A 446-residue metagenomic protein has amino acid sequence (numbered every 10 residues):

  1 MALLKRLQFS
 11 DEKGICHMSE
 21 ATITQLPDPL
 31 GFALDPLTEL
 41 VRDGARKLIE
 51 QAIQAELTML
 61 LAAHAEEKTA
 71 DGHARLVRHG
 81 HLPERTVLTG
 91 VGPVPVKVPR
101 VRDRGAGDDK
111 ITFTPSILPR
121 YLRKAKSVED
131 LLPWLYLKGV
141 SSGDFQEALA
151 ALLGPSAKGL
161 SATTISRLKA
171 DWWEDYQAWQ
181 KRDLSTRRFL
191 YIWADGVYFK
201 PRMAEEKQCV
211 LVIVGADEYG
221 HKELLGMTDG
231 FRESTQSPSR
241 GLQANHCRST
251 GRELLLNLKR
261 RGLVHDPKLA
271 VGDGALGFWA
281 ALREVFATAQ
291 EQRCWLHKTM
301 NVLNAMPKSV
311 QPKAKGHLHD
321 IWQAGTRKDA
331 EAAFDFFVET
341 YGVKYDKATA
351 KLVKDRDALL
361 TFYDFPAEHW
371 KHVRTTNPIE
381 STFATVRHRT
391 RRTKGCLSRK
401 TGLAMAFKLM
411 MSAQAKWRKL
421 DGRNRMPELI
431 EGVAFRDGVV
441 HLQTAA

Functional and structural regions predicted by a protein language model:
M1-D28, F32, A55-T58, A63 (+2 more regions): Acidic/histidine-rich catalytic cores and adjacent linkers of DNA breakage/strand-transfer/modification proteins
A2-I15, P93-L122, L152-V271, L276 (+3 more regions): RNase H-like nuclease fold core
A2-S141, Q146-E174, A178-K181, S185-F189: Short, flexible loop/hinge motifs at secondary-structure junctions
L34, T38, R42, R46 (+20 more regions): Amphipathic alpha-helical transducer elements in NTP-driven molecular machines
A45, L137, G154-A157, R202 (+6 more regions): Amphipathic alpha-helical interaction elements
A287-A305: Inter-helix linker motif
N301-T326: Conserved phosphate-handling catalytic cores of large alpha/beta enzymes
